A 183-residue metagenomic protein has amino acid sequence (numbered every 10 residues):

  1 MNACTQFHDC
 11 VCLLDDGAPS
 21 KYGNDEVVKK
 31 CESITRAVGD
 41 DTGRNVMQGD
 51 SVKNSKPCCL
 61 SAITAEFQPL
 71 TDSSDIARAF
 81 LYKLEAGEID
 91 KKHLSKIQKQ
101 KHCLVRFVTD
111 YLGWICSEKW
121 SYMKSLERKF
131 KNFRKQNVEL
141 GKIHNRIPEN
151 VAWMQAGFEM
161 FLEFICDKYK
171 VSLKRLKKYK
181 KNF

Functional and structural regions predicted by a protein language model:
M1-F183: Phosphate-handling catalytic cores of nucleic-acid transaction enzymes
